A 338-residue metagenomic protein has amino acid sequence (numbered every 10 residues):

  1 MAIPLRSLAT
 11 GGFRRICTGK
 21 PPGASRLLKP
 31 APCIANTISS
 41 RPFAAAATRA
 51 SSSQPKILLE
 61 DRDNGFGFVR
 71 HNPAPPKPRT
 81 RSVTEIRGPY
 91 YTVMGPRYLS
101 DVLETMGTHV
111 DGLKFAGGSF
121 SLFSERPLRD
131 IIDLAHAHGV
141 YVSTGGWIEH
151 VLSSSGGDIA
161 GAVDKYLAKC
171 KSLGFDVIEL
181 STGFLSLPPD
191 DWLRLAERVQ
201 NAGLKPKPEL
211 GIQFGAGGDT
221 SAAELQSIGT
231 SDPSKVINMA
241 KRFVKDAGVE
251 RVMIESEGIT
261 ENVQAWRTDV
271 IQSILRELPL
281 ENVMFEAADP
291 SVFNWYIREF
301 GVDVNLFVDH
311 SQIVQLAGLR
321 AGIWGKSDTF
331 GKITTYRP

Functional and structural regions predicted by a protein language model:
M1-K56: N-terminal mitochondrial targeting presequence
S53-D130: Conserved N-terminal beta1-alpha1 strand-loop-helix module at the mouth
Q54-R79, L275-P338: C-terminal alpha-helical cap/extension of soluble enzyme domains
T80-T84, G112-K114, G139-S143, D176-E179 (+5 more regions): Structural preference for beta-strand elements that scaffold enzyme active sites
T80-Y98, A116-S121, S143-A162, L185 (+1 more regions): Active-site mouth loops of central-metabolism enzymes
G95, S121-L134, S153-D164, T182-P208 (+4 more regions): Active-site-adjacent beta->alpha loops and helix N-cap segments on the catalytic face of soluble alpha/beta enzymes
S100-T108, R126-G139, D164-G174, L195-G203 (+2 more regions): Acidic (Asp/Glu)-rich catalytic clusters
K114-L122, G145-W147, L167-A168, F175-P189 (+4 more regions): Catalytic beta/alpha-barrel core
